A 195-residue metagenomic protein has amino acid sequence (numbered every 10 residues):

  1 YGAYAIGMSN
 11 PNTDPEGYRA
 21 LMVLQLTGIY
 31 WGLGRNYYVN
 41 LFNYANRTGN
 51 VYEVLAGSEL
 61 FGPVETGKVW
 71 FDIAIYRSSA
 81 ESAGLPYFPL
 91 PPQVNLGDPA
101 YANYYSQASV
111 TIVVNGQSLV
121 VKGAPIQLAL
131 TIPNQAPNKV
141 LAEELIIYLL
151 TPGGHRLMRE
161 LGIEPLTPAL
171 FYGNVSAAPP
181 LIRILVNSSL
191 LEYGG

Functional and structural regions predicted by a protein language model:
Y1-G195: Exported/periplasmic ABC-transporter solute-binding proteins
